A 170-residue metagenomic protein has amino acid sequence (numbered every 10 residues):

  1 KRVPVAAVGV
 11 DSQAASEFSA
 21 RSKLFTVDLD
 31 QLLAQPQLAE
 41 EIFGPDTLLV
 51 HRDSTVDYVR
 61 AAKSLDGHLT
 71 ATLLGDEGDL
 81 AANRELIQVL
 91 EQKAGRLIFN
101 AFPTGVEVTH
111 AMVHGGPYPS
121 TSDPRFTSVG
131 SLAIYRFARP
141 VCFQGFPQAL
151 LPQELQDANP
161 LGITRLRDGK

Functional and structural regions predicted by a protein language model:
K1-L69: NAD(P)-dependent aldehyde/semialdehyde dehydrogenase
P4, D11-S12, D28, Q35 (+4 more regions): Serine/threonine-rich low-complexity intrinsically disordered regions
A15-E17, T55-L151: C-terminal core of ALDH-fold dehydrogenases
V27, S120-D123, R167-G169: Short, structured secondary-structure boundary patches
Q37-F43, H114, P152-E154: Short intrinsically disordered coil segments
L151-K170: Extended hydrophobic packing segments that form well-structured cores
